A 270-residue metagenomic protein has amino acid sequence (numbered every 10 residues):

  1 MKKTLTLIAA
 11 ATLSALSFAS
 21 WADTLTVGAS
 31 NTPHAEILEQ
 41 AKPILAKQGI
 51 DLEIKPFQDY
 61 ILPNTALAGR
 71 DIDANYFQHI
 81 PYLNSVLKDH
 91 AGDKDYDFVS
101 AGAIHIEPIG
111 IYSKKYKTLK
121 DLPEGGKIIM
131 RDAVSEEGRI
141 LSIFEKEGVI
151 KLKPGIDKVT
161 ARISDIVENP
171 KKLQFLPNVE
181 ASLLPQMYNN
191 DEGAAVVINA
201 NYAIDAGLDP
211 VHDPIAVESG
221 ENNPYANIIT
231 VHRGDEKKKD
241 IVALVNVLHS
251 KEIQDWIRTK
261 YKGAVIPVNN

Functional and structural regions predicted by a protein language model:
M1-W21: Gram-negative bacterial Sec-dependent N-terminal signal peptides
A22-T32, I50-P56, K127-I128: Short, well-ordered beta-strand elements
K55-T65, I156-Q186: Short helix-initiation/N-cap motifs at beta->coil->alpha
Y60-K94, I111, K117, A203-G207: Pocket-flanking alpha-helical
A68-Q78, G126, V149, K171-L173 (+1 more regions): Alpha-to-beta junction loops
D97-I150: A conserved helix-loop-strand patch within extracytoplasmic ligand-binding domains of the periplasmic binding
A101-Y112, I204, L208-L248, P267-N270: Periplasmic-binding protein-like
E136-E145, L248-V268: Periplasmic-binding protein-like
